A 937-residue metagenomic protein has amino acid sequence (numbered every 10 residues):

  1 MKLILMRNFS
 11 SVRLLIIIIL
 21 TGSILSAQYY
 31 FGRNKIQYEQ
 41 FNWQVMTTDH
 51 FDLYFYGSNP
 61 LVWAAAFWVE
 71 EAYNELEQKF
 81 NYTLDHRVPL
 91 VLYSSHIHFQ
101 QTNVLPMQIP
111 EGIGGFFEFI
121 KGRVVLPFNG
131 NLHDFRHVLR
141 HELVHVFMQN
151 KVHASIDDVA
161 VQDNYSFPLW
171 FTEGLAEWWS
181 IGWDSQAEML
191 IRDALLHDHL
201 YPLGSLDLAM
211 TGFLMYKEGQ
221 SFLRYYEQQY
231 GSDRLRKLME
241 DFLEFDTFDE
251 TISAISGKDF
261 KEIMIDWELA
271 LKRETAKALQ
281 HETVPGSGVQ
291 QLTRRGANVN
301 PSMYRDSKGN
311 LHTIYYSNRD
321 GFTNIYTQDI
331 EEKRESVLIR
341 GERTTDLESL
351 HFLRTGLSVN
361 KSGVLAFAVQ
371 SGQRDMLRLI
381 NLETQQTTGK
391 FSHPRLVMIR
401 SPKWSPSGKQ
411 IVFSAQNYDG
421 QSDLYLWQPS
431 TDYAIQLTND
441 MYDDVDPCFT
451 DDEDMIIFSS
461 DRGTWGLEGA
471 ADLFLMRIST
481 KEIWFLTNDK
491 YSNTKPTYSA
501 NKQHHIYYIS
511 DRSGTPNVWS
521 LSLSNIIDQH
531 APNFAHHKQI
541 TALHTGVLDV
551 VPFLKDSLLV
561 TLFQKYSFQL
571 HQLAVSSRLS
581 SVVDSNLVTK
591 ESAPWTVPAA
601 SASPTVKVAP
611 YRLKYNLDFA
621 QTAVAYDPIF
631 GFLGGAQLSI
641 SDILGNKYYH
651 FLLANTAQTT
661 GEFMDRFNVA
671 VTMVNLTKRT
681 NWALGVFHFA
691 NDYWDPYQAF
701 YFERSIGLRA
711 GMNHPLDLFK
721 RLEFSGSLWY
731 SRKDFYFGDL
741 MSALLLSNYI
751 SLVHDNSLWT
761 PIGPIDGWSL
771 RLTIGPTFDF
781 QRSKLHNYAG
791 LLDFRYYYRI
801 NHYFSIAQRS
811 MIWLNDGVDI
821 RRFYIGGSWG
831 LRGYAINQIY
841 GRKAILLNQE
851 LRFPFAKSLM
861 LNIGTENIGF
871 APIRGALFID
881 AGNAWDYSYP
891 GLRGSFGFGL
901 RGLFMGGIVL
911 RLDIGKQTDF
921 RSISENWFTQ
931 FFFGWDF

Functional and structural regions predicted by a protein language model:
A27-Q162, P168, Q186-A187, T251: Juxtacatalytic substrate-recognition/specificity segment
N34-Q37, Q44-V45, M210, K237-E240 (+3 more regions): Beta/coil-rich, acidic/histidine-enriched accessory regions frequently appended to metallopeptidases
L76, W170-F171, L175-Q186, D193-K261: Active-site-proximal alpha-helical
R294-N298, Y316-Y326, E342-R354, A366-R378 (+9 more regions): A flexible loop/linker signature enriched in serine peptidases of the S9 family
R334, Y433, E482, L644-Y649 (+7 more regions): Repeated loop/turn-to-beta-strand initiation elements of outer-membrane beta-barrel proteins
P516, G661-E662, T680-P715, Y730-D739 (+3 more regions): Outer-membrane beta-barrel translocator/channel fold
F568-Q569, A574-A683, A743-P764, S828 (+6 more regions): Outer-membrane beta-barrel initiation region
Q698, A710-G711, M741, L745-I873 (+2 more regions): C-terminal outer-membrane beta-barrel translocator/porin domains of Gram-negative envelope proteins and their
